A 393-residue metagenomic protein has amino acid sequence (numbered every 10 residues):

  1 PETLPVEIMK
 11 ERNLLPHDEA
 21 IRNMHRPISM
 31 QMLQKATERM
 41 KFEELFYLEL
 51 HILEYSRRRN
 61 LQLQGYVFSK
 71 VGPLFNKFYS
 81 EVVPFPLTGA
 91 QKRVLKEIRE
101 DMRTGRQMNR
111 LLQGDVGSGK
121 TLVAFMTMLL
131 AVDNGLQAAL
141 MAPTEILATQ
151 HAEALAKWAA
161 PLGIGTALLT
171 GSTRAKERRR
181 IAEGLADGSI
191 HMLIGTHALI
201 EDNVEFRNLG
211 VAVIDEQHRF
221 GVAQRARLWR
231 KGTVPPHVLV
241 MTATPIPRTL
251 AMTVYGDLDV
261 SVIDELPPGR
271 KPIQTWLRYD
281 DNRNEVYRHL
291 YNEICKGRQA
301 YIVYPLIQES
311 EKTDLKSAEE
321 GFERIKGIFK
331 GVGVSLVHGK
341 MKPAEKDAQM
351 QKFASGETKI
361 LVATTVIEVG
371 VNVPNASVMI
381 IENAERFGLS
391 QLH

Functional and structural regions predicted by a protein language model:
P1-T3, M24-M32, I52, S56-R59 (+7 more regions): Short secondary-structure junctions and interdomain/linker hinges
P1-V82: Upstream accessory/linker segments immediately N-terminal to the RecA-like ATPase cores of bacterial MutS and a subset
E11-D18, S69-P73, G89-K92, K96 (+3 more regions): Alpha-helix N-cap/helix-start motif at coil-to-helix transitions, marked by capping-box chemistry
H17, V71-F75, V94, L162-G165 (+2 more regions): N-terminal alpha-helical segment
M40, E44, G89-R93, E97 (+4 more regions): Generic recognition of stable, solvent-exposed alpha-helical segments in well-folded globular domains
H51, E81, E97-E100, G184 (+2 more regions): Residues within well-ordered alpha-helical secondary structure of globular protein domains
L63-L112: Conserved pre-motif I regulatory segment
T104-H393: Inter-lobe coupling/hinge segments of SF2-like helicase ATPases
